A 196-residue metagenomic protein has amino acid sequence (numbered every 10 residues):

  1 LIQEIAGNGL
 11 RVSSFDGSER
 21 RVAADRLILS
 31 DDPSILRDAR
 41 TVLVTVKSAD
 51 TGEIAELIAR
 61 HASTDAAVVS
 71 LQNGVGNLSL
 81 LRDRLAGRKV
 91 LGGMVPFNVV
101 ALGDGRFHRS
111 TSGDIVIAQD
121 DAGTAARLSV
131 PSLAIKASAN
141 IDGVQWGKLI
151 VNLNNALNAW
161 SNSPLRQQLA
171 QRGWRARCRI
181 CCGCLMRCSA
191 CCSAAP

Functional and structural regions predicted by a protein language model:
L1-R21: Glycine-rich phosphate-binding loop and adjoining beta1-alpha1-beta2 segment of Rossmann-like nucleotide-binding folds
N8, T64-D65, P131: Structured helix-beta-strand junction loops
R20-H108: Rossmann-like NAD(P)(H) cofactor-binding subdomain of soluble oxidoreductases
R37, N73-S163: Rossmann-fold dinucleotide-binding core
D142-P196: Helical "substrate-binding/catalytic lid" subdomain of Rossmann-like NAD(P)-dependent dehydrogenases/reductases
